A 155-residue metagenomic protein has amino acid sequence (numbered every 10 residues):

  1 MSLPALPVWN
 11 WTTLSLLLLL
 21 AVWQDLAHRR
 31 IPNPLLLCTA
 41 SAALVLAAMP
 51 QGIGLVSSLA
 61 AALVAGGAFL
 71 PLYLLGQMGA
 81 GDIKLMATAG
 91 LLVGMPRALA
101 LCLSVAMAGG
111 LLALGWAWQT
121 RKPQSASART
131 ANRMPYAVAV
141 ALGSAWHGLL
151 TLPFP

Functional and structural regions predicted by a protein language model:
M1-P155: A membrane-topology feature that recognizes alpha-helical transmembrane segments and their immediate juxtamembrane
